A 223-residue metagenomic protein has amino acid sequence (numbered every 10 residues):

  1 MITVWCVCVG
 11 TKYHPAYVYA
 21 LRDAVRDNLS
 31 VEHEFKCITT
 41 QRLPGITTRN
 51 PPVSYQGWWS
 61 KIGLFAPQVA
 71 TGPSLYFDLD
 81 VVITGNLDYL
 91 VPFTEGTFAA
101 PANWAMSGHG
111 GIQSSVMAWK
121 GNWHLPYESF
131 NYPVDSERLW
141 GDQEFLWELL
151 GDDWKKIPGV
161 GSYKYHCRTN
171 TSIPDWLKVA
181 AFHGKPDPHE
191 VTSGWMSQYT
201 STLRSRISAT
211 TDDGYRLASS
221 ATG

Functional and structural regions predicted by a protein language model:
M1-G57, A70, G184-D187, R204: N-terminal anchoring/stem segment of glycosyltransferases
D23, G63, E144: Active-site phosphate/pyrophosphate- and oxyanion-stabilizing loops and adjacent acidic/basic residues in soluble
S30-E32, L43, F93-T94, G151 (+1 more regions): Short, well-ordered coil/turn elements that cap or connect secondary structure elements
S30-T40, S74-F77, V81, T97-A100 (+2 more regions): Short, hydrophobic beta-strand segments that form beta-sheet elements in well-ordered domains
V31, K61, I112-S115, D142 (+1 more regions): Residues that flank catalytic or metal-binding motifs in active/ligand-binding sites
F35-P44, I83-D88, W123, Q143 (+1 more regions): Short, polar loop motifs at secondary-structure junctions
L43-P52, W59-G111, A118-N122: GT-A fold catalytic core of metal-dependent nucleotide-sugar glycosyltransferases, centered on the diacidic
G121-G223: Catalytic core and acceptor-binding pocket of nucleotide-sugar-dependent glycosyltransferases
